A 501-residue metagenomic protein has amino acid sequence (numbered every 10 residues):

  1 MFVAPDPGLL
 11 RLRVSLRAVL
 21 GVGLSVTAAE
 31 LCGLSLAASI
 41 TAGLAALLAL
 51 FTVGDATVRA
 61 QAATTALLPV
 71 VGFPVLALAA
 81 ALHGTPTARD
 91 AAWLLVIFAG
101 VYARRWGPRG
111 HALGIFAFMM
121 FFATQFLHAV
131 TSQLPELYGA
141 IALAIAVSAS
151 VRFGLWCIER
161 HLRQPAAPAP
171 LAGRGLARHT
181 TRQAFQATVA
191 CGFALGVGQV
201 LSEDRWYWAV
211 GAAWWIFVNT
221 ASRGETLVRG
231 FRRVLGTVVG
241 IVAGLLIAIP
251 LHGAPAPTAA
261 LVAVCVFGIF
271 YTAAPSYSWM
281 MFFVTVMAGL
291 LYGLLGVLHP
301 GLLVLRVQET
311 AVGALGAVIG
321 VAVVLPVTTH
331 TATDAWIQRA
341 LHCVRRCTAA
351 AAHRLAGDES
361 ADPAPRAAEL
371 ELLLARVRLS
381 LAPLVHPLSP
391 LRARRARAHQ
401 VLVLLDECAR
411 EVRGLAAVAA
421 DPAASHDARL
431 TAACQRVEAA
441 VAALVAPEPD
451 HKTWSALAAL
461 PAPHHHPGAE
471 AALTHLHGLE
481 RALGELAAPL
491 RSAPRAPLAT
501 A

Functional and structural regions predicted by a protein language model:
M1-F267, Y271-F282, L295-R306, V323-A335 (+2 more regions): Alpha-helical transmembrane segments and their membrane-interface boundaries that form or gate the permeation pathway
M1-G23, L31, V53-G54, R104-P108 (+11 more regions): Long, hydrophobic alpha-helical segments that serve as membrane-spanning/inserting helices
L143, A311-A314, L479: Small-residue-rich transmembrane alpha-helices that serve as helix-helix interface/gating elements in multipass
F217-A221, L290-L294, S380, L384 (+1 more regions): A short secondary-structure junction motif
A259-V264, S278-A368: Generic detector of multi-pass transmembrane helix bundles and their immediately adjacent loops in polytopic membrane
V403: Active-site-adjacent mobile loop/cap segments within catalytic or ligand-binding domains
